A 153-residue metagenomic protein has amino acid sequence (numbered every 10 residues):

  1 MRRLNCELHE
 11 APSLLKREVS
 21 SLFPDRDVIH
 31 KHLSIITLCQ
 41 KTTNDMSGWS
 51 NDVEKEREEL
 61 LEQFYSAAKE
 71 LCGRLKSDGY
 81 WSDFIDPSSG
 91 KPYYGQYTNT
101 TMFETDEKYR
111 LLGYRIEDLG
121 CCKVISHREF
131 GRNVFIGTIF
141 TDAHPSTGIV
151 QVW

Functional and structural regions predicted by a protein language model:
M1-W153: Auxiliary alpha/beta "docking" domains used to position bulky ligands
